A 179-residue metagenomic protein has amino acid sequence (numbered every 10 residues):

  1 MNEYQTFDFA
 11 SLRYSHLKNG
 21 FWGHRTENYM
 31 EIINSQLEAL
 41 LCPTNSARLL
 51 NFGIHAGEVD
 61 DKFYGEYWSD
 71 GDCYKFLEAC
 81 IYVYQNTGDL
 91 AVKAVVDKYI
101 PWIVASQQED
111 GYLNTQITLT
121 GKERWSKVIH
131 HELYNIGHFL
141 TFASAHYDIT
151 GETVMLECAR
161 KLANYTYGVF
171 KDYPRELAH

Functional and structural regions predicted by a protein language model:
M1-H179: Glycan-recognition and catalytic cores of secretory/periplasmic carbohydrate-active enzymes
